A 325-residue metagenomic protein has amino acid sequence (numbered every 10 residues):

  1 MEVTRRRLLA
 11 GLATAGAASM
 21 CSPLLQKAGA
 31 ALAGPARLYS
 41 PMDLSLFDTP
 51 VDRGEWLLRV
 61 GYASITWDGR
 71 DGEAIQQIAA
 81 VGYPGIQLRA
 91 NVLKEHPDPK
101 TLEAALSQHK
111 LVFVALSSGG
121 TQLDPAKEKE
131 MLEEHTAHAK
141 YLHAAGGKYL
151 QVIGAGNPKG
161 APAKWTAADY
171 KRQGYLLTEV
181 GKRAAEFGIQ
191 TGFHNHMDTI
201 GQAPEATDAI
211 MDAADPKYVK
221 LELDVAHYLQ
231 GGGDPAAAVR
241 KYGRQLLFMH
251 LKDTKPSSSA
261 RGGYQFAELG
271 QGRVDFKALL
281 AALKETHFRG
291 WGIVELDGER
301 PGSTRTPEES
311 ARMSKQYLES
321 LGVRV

Functional and structural regions predicted by a protein language model:
E2-L24, A28-G61, D68, G72-A79 (+4 more regions): Histidine-acidic metal/acid-base catalytic patches
A13-C21, P50-D52, A79, P125-L221 (+2 more regions): Active-site acidic/histidine proton-transfer and metal-coordination neighborhood in alpha/beta enzyme cores
G61-A63, I86-R89, G192-N195, E222-D224: Short catalytic-loop micro-motif centered on adjacent basic/acidic residues
I65-G72, R89-P99, T121-M131, P158-P162 (+5 more regions): Acidic-and-aromatic substrate-binding clefts and catalytic sites of carbohydrate-active enzymes
H96-F113, I189: Short acidic, glycine/proline-enriched helix-loop-strand junctions
L106-A126: Mid-chain, structured segments of secreted extracytoplasmic proteins
